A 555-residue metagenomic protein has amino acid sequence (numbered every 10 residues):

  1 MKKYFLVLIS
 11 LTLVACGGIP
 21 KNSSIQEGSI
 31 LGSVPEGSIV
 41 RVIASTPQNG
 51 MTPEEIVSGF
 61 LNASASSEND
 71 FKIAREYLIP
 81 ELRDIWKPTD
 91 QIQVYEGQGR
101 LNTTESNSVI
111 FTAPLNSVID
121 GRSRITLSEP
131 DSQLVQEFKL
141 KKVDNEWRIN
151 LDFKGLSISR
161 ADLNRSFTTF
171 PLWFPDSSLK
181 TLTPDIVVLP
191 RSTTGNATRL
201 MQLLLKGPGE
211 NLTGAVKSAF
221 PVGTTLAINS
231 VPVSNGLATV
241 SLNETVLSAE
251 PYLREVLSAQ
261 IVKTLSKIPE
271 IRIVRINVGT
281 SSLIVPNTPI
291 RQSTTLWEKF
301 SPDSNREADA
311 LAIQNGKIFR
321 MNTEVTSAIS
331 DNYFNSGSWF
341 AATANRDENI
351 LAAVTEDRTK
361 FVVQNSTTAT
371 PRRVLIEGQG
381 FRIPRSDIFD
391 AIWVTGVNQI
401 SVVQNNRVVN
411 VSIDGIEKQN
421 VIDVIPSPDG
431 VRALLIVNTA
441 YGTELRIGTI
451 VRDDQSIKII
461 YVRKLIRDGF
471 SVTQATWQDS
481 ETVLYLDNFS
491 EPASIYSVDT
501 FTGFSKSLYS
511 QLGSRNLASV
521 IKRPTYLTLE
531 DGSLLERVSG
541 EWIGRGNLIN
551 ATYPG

Functional and structural regions predicted by a protein language model:
M1-Y4: Positively charged n-region of N-terminal signal peptides that target proteins for export
L6-S10: Hydrophobic helical h-region of N-terminal Sec-dependent signal peptides in bacterial secretory/periplasmic proteins
T12-A15: C-terminal motif of bacterial Sec signal peptides marking the signal peptidase cleavage site
G17-G555: Bimodal "functional hotspot" detector
